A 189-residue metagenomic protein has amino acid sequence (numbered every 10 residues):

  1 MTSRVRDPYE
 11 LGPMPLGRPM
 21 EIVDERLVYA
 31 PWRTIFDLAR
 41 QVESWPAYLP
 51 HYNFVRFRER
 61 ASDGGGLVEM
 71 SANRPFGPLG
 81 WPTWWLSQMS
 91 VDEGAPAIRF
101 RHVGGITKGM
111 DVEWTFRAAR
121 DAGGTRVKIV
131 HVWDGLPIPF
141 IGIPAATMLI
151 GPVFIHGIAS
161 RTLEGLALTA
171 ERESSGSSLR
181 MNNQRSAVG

Functional and structural regions predicted by a protein language model:
M1-G65, V188-G189: Hydrophobic ligand-binding cavity/cleft-lining segments
R4, P15, P46, F57-T107 (+1 more regions): Glycine-rich portal/gate segments that line the openings of hydrophobic small-molecule binding cavities
V5, R101-S160, L168, S177-L179: Beta-strand/loop substructures that line and gate deep hydrophobic ligand-binding cavities in soluble
P19-L27, G65-L67, W84-L86, A97 (+2 more regions): Intrinsic-disorder/low-complexity, polar/charged segments enriched in Ser/Thr/Lys/Arg/Asp/Glu/Gln
D24-R26, V55-F57, W84-V91, H102 (+2 more regions): Hydrophobic/aromatic beta-strand elements that line small-molecule binding cavities or substrate pockets in beta-rich
P31-D37, W81, F154, I158 (+1 more regions): Short amphipathic alpha-helical segments
T34-A39, W45, M89, V127-I129 (+1 more regions): Hydrophobic pocket/interface hotspot
R180-G189: Short, basic, low-complexity termini and linkers enriched in Ser/Thr/Gly/Pro that act as targeting/leader peptides
